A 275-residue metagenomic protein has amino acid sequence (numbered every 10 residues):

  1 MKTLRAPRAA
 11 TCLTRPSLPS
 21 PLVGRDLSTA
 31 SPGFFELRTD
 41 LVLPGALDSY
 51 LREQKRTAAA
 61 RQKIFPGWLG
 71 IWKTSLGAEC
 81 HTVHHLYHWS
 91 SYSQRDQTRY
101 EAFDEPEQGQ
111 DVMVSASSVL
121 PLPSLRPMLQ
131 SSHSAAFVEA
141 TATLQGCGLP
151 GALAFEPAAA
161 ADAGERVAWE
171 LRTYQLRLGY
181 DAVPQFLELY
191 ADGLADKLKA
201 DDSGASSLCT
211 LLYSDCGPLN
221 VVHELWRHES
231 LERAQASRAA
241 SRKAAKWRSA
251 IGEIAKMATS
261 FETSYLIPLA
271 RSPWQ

Functional and structural regions predicted by a protein language model:
K2-Q275: Short S/T/G/P-rich N-terminal loop/turn motif that feeds into the first structured element of a domain
